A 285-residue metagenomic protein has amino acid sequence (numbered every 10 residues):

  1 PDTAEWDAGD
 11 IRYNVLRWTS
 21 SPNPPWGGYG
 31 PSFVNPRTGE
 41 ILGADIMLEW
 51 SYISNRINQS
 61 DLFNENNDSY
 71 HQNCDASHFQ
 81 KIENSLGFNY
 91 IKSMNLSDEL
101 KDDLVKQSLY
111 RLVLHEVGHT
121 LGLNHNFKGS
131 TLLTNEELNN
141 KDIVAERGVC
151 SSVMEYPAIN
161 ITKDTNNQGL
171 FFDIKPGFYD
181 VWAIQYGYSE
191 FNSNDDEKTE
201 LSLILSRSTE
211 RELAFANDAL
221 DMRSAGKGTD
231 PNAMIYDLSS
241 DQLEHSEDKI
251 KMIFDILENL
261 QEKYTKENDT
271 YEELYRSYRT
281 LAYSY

Functional and structural regions predicted by a protein language model:
P1-T120, A145-V149, I159-T162: Metzincin-family zinc-dependent endopeptidase catalytic domain
W18, P36, L48, H125 (+3 more regions): Generic structural "secondary-structure junction" signal
L100-L104, G129-Y285: Conserved catalytic/binding loops enriched for acidic/polar residues
V117-L133: Catalytic Zn2+-binding segment of zinc metalloproteases
